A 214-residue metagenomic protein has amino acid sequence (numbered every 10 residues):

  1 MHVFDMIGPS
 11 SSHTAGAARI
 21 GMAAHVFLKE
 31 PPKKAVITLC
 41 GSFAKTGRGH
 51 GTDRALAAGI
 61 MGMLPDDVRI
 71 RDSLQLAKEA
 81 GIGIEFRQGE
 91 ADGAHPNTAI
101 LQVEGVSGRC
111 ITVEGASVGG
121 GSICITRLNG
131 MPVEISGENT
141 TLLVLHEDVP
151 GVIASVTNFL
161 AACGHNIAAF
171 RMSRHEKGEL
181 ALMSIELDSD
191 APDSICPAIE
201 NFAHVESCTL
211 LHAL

Functional and structural regions predicted by a protein language model:
M1-M6, A35-I37: Short, hydrophobic/aliphatic alpha-helical segments
F4-G21: Conserved phosphate/anionic-ligand binding catalytic regions in large, soluble enzymes, centered on
G16-L28, V152: Alpha-helical support elements that line or immediately flank enzyme active sites and cofactor-binding pockets
F27-V36: Non-transmembrane, aqueous-exposed alpha-helical and coiled segments at domain scale
V36-E79: A structural-propensity feature for long, helix-poor, extended segments
T46-R54, P96, L180-S189: Short glycine/threonine-rich loop-to-helix capping motif typified by GTGT followed within a few residues by an Asp-Pro
M61-I111: Contiguous domain-boundary segments centered on the initiation and propagation of an alpha-helix
V113-L214: A conserved regulatory-domain signal marking ACT and ACT-like small-molecule sensing domains and adjacent regulatory
